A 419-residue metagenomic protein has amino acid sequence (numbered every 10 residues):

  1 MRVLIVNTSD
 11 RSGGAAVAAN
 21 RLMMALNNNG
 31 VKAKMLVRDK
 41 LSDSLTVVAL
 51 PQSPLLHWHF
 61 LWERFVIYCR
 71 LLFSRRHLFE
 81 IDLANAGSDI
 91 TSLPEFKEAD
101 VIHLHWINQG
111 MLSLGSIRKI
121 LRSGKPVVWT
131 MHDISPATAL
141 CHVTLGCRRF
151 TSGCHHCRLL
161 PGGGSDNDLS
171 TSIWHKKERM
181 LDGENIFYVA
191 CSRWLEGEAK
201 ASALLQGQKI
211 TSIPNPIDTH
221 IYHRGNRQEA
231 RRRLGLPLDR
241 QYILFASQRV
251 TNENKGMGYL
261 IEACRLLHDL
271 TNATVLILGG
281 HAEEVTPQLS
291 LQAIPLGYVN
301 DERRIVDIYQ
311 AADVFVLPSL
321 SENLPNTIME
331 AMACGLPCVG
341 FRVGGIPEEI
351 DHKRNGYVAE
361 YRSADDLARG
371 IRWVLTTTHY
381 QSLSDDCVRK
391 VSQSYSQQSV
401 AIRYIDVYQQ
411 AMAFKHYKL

Functional and structural regions predicted by a protein language model:
T138-V143, G164-S212, I217-R227: A short, active-site helix/loop in glycosyltransferases that binds the activated sugar's phosphate group
P237-K255, I261-C264: Conserved donor-binding/catalytic core segment of Leloir-type glycosyltransferases
G279-V306, V314: Nucleotide-activated donor-binding/catalytic signature segment of Leloir-type glycosyltransferases, i.e., the conserved
V306, P325, M329-A333, P347-E348 (+1 more regions): Short alpha-helical segment that forms part of, or immediately flanks, the ligand-binding pocket in carbohydrate-active
L320: Aromatic "clamp/platform" in nucleotide-sugar-dependent glycosyltransferases that forms part of the donor/acceptor
P337-G340, I350: Short hydrophobic beta-strand element within catalytic cores of glycosyltransferases and related nucleotide-activated
H352-K353, Y357-A364, W373-T378: Conserved acidic donor-binding segment of nucleotide-sugar-dependent glycosyltransferases
H379-S394, R403-D406: A short, well-ordered alpha-helix in the C-terminal region of glycosyltransferases
